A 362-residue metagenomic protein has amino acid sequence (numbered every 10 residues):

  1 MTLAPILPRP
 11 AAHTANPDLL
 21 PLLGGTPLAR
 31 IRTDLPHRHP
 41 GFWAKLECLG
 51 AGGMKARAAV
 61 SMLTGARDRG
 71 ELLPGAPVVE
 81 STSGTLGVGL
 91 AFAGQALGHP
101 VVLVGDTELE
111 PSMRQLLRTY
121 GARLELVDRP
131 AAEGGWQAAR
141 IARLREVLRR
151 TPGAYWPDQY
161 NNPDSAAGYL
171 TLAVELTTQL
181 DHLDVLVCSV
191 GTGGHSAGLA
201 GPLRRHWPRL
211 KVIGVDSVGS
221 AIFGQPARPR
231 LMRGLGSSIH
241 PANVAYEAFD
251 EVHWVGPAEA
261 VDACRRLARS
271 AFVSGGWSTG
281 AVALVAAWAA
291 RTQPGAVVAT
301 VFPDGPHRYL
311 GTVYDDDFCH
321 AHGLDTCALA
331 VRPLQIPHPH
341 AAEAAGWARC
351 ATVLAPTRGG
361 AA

Functional and structural regions predicted by a protein language model:
M1-A362: PLP-dependent amino-acid enzyme catalytic core
